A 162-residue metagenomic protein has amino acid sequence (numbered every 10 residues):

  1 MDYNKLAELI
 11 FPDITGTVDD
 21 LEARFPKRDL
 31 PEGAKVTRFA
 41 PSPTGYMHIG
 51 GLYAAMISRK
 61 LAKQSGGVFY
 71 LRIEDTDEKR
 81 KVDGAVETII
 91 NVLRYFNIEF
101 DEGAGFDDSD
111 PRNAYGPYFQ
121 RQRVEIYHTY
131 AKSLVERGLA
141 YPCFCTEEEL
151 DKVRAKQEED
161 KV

Functional and structural regions predicted by a protein language model:
D2-E159: N-terminal Rossmann-like or analogous alpha/beta NTP/dinucleotide-binding catalytic cores that position adenine
